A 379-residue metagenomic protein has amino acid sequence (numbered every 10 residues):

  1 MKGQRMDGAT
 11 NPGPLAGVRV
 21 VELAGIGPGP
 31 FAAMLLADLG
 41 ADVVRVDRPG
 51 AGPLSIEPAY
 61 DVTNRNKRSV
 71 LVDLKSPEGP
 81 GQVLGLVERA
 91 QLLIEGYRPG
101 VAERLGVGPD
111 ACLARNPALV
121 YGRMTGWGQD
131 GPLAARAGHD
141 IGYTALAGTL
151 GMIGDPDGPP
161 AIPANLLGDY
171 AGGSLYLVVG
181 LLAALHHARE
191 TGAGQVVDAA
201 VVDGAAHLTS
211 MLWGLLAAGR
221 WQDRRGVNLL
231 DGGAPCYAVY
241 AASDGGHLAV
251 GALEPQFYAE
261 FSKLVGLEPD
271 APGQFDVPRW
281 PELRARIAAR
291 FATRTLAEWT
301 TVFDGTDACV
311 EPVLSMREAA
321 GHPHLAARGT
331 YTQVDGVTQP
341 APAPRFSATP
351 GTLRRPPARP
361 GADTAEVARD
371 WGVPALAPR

Functional and structural regions predicted by a protein language model:
K2-G180, A184-E190, R359, D363-R379: N-terminal helix-loop segment corresponding to the beta1-alpha1 unit of nucleotide/adenylate-binding folds
K2-R19, R224, A241-S243, E318-R379: Terminal low-complexity tails and localization/encapsulation signals of metabolic enzymes
W127-G128, V201-A206, D244-G246, A252-F257 (+1 more regions): Glycine-rich beta-alpha junction loops
Q129, G158-G168, R189-A205, R225-G232 (+1 more regions): Conserved Rossmann-fold dehydrogenase catalytic segment
A147, G173-G194, H207, M211-G219 (+1 more regions): Oxidoreductase and adenylate-handling cofactor-binding alpha/beta cores
P159-D169, A241-G246, T349-T352: Flexible glycine/proline-enriched surface loops and loop-helix/loop-strand junctions
D231, P235-T306, V310: Aromatic-enriched alpha-helical interface/lid elements that frame and gate functional surfaces
D304-L325: Conserved PLP cofactor-binding pocket of PLP-dependent enzymes
